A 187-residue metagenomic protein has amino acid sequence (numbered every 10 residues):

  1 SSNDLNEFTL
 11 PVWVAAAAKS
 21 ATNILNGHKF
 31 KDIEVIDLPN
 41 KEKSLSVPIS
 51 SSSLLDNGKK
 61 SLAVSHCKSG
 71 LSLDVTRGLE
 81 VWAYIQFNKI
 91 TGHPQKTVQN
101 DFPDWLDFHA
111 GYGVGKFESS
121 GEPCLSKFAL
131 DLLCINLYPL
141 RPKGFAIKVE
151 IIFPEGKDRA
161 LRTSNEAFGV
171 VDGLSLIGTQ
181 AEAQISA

Functional and structural regions predicted by a protein language model:
S1, L5-K31, D37-K43, S52-A187: N-terminal loops that bind phosphate or other acidic moieties and the adjacent beta-alpha structural core
